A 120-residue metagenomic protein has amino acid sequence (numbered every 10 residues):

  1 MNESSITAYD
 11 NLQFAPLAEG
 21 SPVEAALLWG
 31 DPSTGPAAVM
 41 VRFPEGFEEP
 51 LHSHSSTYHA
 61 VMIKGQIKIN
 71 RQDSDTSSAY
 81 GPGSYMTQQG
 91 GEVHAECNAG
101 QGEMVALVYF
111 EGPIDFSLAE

Functional and structural regions predicted by a protein language model:
M1-G35, A119-E120: A short, N-terminal "cap"/entry segment at the start of jelly-roll beta-barrel domains of the cupin/DSBH fold
A25-L27, A38-M40, H59, A79 (+2 more regions): Conserved hydrophobic/aromatic beta-strand scaffold that supports enzyme active sites
W29, P44, C97: Residue-level detector of conserved, well-ordered beta-strand and adjacent loop positions that form binding/recognition
P32-S33, Q72-G91, N98: Short acidic-glycine-tyrosine-enriched beta hairpin
T34-H54, T87-G91: Conserved short histidine dyad/triad with adjacent acidic residue
P44-E45, H54-D73: Glycine- and acidic-residue-biased ligand/ion/polar-headgroup-sensing regions
F47-E49, G65-N70, Y85, I114: Short beta-strand segments in beta-sandwich/barrel cores
G90-I114: Ligand-binding loop in jelly-roll beta-barrel domains
